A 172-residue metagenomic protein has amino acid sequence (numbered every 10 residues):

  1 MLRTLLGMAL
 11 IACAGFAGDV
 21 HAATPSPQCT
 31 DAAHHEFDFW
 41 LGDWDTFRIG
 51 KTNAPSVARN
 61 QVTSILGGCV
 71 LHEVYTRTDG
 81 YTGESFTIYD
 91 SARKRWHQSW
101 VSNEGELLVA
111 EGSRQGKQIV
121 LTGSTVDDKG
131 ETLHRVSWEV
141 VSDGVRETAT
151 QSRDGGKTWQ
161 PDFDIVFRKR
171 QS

Functional and structural regions predicted by a protein language model:
M1-L2: N-terminal secretory signal peptides that target proteins for export/translocation
L5-G15: Bacterial N-terminal signal peptides
V20-S172: Hydrophobic small-molecule pocket/channel-lining residues, especially in calycin-type beta-barrels
